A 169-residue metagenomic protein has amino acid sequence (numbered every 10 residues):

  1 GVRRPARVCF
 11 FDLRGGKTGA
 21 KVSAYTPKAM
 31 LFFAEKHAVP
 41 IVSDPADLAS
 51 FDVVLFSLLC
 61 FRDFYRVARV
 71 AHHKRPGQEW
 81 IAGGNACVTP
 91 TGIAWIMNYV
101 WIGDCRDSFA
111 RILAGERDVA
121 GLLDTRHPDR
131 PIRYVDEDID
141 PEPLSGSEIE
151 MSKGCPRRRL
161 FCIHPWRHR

Functional and structural regions predicted by a protein language model:
G1-V8, R117-I149: N-terminal [4Fe-4S]-dependent radical SAM core
R4, A49-S50, P76-G77, E142-L144 (+1 more regions): Residue-level preference for short coil/turn positions at secondary-structure junctions
A6, V39, Q78-E79: A structural micro-motif
V8-G16, V53-R62, I163-R169: Core AdoMet radical
D12-P40, F64-V70: Short, charged N-terminal beta->alpha structural module
K17-G19, R62-D63, V88-P90, F109-A110 (+2 more regions): Flexible loop/turn segments at secondary-structure boundaries
D44-R130: Glycine-rich beta-alpha loop elements in corrinoid/cobalamin-binding modules across cobalamin-dependent enzymes
V135-R169: Radical SAM [4Fe-4S] cluster-binding motif and immediate context
